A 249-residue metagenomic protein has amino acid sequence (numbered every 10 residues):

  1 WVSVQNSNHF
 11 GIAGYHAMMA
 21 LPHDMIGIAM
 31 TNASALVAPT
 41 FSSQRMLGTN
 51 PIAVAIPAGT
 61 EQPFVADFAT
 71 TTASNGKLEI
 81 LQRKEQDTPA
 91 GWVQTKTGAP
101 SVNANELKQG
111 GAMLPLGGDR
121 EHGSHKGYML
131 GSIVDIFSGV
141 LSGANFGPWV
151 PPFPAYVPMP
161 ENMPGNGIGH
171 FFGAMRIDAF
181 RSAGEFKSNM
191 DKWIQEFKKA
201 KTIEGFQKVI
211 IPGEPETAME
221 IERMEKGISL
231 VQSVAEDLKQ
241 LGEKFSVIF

Functional and structural regions predicted by a protein language model:
W1-G59: A generic, well-ordered mixed alpha/beta core segment in the N-terminal half of proteins
W1-Q5, P115-G117, F172-D178: Short glycine-rich or small-residue beta-strand-to-loop segments that form or flank ligand, phosphate, metal/Fe-S
G11, Y15, T49, G111 (+5 more regions): Conserved active-site and cofactor/substrate-binding residues in soluble primary-metabolism enzymes
P22-I26, G48-P51, G59-P63, D87-P89 (+3 more regions): Short coil/turn connectors at secondary-structure junctions
D24-L36, G139-P154: Glycine-rich phosphate/pyrophosphate-binding loops and their adjacent beta-strand/loop elements at enzyme active sites
V37-L107: Phosphate/diphosphate-binding glycine-rich loops and adjacent basic-rich segments that engage nucleotide
Q86-W149, V157: Secondary-shell segments that build the walls of catalytic and ion/ligand-binding clefts
I136, N145-F249: Catalytic-core signal marking the mid-to-C-terminal active-site face
